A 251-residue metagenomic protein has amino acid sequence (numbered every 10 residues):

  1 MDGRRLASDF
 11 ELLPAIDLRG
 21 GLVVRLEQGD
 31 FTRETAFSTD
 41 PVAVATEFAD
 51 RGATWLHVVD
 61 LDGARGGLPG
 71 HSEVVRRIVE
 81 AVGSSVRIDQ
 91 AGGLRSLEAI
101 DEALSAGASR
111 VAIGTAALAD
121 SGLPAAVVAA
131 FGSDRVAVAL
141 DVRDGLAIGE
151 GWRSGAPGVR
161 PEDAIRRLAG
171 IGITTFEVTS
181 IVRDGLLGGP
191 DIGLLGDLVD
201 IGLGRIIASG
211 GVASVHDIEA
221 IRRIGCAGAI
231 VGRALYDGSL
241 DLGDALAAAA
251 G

Functional and structural regions predicted by a protein language model:
E11-A15, W55, S85-D89, S109-A112 (+5 more regions): Structural preference for beta-strand elements that scaffold enzyme active sites
D17, F48, L56, A103 (+5 more regions): Conserved, mostly hydrophobic/aromatic
R19-T32, D101-L104, A108-D184: Conserved anion-binding
P41, P69-R76, S121, S154-D163 (+1 more regions): Charged helix-capping and loop-helix junction motifs
W55-V74, T115, E177-G188: Glycine-rich, proline-tolerant flexible connector loops at the mouths of alpha/beta enzymes
D62, P69-F131: Glycine/small-residue-rich loop that forms an oxyanion/phosphate-binding "nest" at active or ligand-binding sites
V82-V111, G193-G228: Catalytic cores of alpha/beta
L123-F131, R222-G251: C-terminal helical cap(s) of enzyme catalytic domains, especially alpha/beta-barrels
